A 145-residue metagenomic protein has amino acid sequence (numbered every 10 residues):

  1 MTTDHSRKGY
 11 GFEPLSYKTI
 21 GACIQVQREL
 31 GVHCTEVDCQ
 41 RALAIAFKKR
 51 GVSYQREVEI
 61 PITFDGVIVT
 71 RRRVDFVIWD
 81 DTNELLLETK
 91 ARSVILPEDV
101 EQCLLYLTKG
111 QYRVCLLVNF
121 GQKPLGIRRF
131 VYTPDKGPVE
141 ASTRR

Functional and structural regions predicted by a protein language model:
M1-V52, L125, V131-R145: Solvent-exposed, charged helical/coil patches that constitute nucleic-acid or partner-interaction surfaces
C39, V58-E59, N119: Proline- and acidic/polar-enriched loop/turn elements at helix boundaries
K48-G66: A short acidic/basic microdomain associated with nuclease active sites
P61, I68, D75-V77: Short secondary-structure boundary/capping segments
T70-R71, V100: Structural motif corresponding to alpha-helix initiation and N-cap regions
R71-R73, T133: N-terminal, polar/charged subdomain of small-to-medium soluble alpha/beta proteins
V74-L87: Active-site beta-strand-loop-beta-strand hairpin of nuclease catalytic cores that positions key catalytic residues
D81, T89-P138, R144: Nucleic-acid nuclease catalytic cores
